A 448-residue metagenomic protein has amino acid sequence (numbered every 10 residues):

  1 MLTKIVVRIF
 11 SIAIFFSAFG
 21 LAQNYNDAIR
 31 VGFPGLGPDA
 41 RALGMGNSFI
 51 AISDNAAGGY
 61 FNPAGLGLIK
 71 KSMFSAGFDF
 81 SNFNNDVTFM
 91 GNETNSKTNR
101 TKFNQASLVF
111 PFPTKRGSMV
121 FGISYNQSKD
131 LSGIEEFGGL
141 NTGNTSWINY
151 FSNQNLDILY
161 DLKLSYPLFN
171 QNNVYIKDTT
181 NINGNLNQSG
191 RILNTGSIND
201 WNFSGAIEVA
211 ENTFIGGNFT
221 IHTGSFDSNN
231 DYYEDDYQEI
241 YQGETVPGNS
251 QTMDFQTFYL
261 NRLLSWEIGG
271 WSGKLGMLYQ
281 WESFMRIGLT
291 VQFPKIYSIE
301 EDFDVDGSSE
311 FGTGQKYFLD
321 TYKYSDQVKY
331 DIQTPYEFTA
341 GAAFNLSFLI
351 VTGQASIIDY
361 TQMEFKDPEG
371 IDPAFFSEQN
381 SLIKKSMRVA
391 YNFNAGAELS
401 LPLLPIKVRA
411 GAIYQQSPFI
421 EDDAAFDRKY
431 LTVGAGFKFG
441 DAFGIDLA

Functional and structural regions predicted by a protein language model:
M1-N26: Bacterial Sec-dependent N-terminal signal peptides
K4, S17, S72, F78-F80 (+5 more regions): Solvent-exposed, well-ordered amphipathic alpha-helical segments that flank/support binding or catalytic loops
Q23-G37, A42, V109-A448: Outer-membrane beta-barrel porins/channels
A40, I52-F61, L66-T142, N199: Outer-membrane beta-barrel translocator/receptor signature
